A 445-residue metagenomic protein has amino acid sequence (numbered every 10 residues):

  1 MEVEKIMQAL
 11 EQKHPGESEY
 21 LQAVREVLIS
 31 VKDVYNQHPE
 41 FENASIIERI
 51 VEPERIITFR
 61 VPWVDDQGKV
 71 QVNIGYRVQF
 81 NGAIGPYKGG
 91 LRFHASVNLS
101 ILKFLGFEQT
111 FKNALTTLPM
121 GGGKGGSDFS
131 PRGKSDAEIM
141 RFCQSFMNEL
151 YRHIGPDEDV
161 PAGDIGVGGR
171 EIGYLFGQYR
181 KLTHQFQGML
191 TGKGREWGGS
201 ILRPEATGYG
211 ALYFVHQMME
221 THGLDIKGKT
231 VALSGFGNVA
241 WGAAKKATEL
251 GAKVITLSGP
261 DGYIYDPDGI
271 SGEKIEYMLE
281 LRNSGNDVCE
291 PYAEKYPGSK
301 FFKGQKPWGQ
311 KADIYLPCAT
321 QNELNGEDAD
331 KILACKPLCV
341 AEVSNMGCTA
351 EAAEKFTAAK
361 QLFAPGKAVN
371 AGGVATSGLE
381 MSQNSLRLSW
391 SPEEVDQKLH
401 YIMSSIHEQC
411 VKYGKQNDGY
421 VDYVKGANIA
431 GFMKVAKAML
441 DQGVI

Functional and structural regions predicted by a protein language model:
M1, P15, E19-Q22, E26 (+24 more regions): Conserved active-site and cofactor/substrate-binding residues in soluble primary-metabolism enzymes
E2-A23, M218, L333-I445: Adenosine-phosphate binding glycine-rich loop
L21, Q37-A44, T117, I154-G163 (+3 more regions): Flexible, glycine/charged-enriched surface loops at secondary-structure junctions
E40-Q71: Structured beta-strand/loop patches that form or line metal/cofactor-binding pockets in enzymes
H94, N113-K227: Glycine/serine-rich phosphate-binding loop and adjoining beta1-alpha1 elements at the start of nucleotide-handling
T191-G194, G199-K311: Glycine-rich phosphate/diphosphate-binding loop of Rossmann-like nucleotide-binding domains
G262-F363, A368: Rossmann-like adenosine-cofactor binding region
